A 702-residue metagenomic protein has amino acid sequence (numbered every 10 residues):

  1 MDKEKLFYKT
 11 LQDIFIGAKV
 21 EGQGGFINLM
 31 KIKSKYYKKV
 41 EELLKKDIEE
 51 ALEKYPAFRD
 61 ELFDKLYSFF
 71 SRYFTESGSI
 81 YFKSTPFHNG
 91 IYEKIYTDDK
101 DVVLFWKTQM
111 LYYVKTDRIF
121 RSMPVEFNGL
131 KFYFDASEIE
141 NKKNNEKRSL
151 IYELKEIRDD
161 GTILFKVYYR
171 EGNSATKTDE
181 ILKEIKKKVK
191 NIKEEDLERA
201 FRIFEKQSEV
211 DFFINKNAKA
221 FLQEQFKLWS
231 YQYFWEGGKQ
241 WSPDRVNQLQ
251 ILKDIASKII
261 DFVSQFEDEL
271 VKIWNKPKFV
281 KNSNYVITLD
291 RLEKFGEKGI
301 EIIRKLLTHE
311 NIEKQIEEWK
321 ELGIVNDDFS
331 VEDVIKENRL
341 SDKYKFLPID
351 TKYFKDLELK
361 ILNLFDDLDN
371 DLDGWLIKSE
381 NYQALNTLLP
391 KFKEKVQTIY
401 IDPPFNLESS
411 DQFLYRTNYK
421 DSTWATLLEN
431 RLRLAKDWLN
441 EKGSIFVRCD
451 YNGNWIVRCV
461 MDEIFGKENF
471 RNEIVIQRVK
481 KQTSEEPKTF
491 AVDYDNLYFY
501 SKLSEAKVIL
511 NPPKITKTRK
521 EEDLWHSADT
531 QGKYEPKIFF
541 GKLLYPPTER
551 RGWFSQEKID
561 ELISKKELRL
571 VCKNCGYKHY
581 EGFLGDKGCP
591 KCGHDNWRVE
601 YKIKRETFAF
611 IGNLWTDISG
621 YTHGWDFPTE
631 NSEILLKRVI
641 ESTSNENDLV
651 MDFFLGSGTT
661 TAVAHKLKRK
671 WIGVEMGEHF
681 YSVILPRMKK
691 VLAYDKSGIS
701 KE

Functional and structural regions predicted by a protein language model:
M1-D160: Long, charged/polar, low-complexity intrinsically disordered N-terminal extensions that precede catalytic
K3, D421-A425, N454, S632-K701: Conserved S-adenosyl-L-methionine
V20-L29, K35, G238, D244 (+1 more regions): PRPP-dependent phosphoribosyltransferase catalytic core
S34, P56-L62, Y81, T85 (+7 more regions): Long, non-catalytic protein-protein interaction scaffolds
T108, K115-L130, D135, I259 (+5 more regions): Structural beta-strand/beta-sheet cores of well-ordered domains, especially the beta-sheet scaffolds that support
E146-S149, I203-F204, G237-D244: Short linear interaction motifs
D159-W235, V246-N275, K281, T288-F295 (+3 more regions): Class I S-adenosyl-L-methionine
